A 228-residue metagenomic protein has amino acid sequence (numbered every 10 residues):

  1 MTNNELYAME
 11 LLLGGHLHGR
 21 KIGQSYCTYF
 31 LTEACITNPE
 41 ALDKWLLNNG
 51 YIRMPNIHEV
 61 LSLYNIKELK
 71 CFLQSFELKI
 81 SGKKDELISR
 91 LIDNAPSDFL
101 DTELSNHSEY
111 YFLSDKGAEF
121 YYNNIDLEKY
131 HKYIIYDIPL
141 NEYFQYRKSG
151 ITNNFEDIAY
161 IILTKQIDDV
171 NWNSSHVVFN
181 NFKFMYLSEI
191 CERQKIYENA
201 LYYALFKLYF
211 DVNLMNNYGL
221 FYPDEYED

Functional and structural regions predicted by a protein language model:
T2-S149: Basic helix-extension-helix modules of the SAP/HeH family
Y136-D228: Extended amphipathic alpha-helical coiled-coil/heptad-repeat regions
